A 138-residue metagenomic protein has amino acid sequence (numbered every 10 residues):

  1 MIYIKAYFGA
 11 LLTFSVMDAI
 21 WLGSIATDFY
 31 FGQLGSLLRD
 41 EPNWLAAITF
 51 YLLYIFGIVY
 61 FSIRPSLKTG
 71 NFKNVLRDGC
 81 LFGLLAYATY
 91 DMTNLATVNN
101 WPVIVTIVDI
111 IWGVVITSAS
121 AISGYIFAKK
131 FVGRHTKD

Functional and structural regions predicted by a protein language model:
M1-D138: Juxtamembrane/disordered regions of integral membrane proteins
